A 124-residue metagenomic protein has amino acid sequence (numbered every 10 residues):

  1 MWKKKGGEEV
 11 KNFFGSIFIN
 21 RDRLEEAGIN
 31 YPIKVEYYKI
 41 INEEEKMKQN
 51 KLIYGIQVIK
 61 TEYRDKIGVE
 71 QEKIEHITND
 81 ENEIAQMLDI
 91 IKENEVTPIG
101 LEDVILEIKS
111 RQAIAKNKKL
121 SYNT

Functional and structural regions predicted by a protein language model:
M1-K3, I56, S121-N123: N-terminal leader/targeting segments
W2-I41: Negatively charged, low-complexity tracts enriched in Asp/Glu with abundant Ser/Thr
G7-S16, R21, R64, Q71 (+2 more regions): Intrinsically disordered, low-complexity regions
I40-E43, I59-T61: Short beta-strand-to-coil "C-cap" segments at the C-terminal boundary of structured domains/repeats, marking
E44-K46, I90-I91: Basic helix-extension-helix modules of the SAP/HeH family
K48-Q71: A short, structured beta-strand/loop element
G68-N82, I90: A short, exposed loop/beta-hairpin motif centered on an aromatic-Gly-Thr core
N82-T124: Compositionally biased, intrinsically disordered linkers/stalks adjacent to structured regions
